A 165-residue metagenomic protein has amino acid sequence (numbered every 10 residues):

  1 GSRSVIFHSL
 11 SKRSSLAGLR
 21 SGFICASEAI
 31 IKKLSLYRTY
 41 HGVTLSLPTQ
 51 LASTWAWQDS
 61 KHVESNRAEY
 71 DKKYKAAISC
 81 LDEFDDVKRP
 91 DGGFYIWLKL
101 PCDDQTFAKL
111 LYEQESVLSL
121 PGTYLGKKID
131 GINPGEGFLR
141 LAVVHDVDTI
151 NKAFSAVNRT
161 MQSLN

Functional and structural regions predicted by a protein language model:
G1-N165: PLP-dependent class I/II
